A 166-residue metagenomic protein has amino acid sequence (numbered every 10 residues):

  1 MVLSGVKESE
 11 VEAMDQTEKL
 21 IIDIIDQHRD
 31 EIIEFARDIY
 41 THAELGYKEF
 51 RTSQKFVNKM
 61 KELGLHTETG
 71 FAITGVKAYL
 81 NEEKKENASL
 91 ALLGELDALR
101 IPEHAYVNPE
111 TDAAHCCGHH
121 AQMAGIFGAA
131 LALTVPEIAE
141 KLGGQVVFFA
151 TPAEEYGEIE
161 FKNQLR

Functional and structural regions predicted by a protein language model:
V2-A13: Short, Lys/Arg-enriched N-terminal segments with co-localized hydrophobic residues within the first ~10-30 amino acids
D15-C116, H120-V147, E155: Acidic/His- and Gly-rich active-site-bordering loop/insert found across diverse amide/peptide-bond hydrolases
V147, T151-R166: Fold-level recognition of mixed alpha/beta catalytic cores in primary-metabolism enzymes, strongest
